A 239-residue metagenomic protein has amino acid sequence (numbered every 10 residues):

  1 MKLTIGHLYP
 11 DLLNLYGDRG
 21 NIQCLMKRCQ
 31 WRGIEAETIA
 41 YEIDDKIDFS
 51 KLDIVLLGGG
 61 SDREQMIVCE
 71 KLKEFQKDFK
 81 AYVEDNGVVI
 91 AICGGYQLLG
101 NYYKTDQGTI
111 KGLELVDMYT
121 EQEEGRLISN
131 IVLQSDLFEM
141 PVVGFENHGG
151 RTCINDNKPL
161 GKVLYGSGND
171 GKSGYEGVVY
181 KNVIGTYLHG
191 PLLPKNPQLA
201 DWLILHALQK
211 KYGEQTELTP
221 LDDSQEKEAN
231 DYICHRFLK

Functional and structural regions predicted by a protein language model:
M1-E84, P194-K239: N-terminal beta1-alpha1 cap of cysteine-dependent amidohydrolase-like domains
M1-L3, F138-V142, V179-I184: Beta-strand-turn-beta hairpins that frame and shape the catalytic cleft of phosphate-ester-processing enzymes
Y9-D11, G149-R151, G190-L192: Glycine-rich beta-alpha junction loops
T38-A40, L115, G144-E146, V183-G185: Conserved beta-strand scaffold positions in the cores of enzyme catalytic domains, especially in NTP/NDP-utilizing
I54-G58, I90, G185-Y187: Structural motif
D62-S135: Cysteine-nucleophile active-site neighborhood
Q107-E176: Pocket-forming structural segment of enzyme catalytic cores
D170-L208: A glycine-centered loop/beta-turn motif at secondary-structure junctions
